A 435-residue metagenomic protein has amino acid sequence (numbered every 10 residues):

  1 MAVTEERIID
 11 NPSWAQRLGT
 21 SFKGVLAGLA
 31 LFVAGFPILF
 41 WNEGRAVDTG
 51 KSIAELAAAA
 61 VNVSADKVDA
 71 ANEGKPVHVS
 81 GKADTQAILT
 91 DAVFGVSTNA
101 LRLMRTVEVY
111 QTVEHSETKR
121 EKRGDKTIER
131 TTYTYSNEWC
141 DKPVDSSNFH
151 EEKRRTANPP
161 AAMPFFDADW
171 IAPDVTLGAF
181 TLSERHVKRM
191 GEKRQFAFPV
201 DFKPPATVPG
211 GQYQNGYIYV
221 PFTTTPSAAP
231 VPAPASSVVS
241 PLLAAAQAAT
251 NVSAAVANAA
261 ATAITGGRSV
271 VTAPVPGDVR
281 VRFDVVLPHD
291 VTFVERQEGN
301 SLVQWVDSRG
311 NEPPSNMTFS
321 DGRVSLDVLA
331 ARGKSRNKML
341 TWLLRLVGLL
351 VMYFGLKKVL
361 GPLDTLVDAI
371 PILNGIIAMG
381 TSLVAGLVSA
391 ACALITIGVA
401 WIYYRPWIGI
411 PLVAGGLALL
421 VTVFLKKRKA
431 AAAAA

Functional and structural regions predicted by a protein language model:
A2-S13, A46-I53: Basic, amphipathic N-terminal segments
V3-D10, T318-L329, L383-C392: Juxtamembrane amphipathic/hinge helix adjacent to a transmembrane helix
D10, L344, G348, G355-A435: Alpha-helical transmembrane segments forming the membrane-embedded cores of inner-membrane proteins across
A15-S21, P314-Y353, A378: Cytosolic-side membrane-insertion boundary helix
Q16-R45: Hydrophobic alpha-helical transmembrane signal-anchor segments
E43-D66: Alpha-helical transmembrane signal-anchor/signal-peptide segments
A58-G95: Short extracytoplasmic
K82-D84, I88-S308: Soluble non-transmembrane domains of integral membrane proteins
